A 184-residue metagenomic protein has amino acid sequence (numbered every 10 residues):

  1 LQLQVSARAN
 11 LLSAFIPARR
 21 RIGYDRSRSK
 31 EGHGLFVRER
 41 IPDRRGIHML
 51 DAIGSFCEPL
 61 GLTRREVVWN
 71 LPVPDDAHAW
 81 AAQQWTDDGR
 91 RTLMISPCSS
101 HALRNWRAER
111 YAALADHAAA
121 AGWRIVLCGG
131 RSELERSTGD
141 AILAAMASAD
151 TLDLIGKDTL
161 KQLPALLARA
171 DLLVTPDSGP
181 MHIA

Functional and structural regions predicted by a protein language model:
L1-I183: Catalytic machinery of carbohydrate-active enzymes, primarily nucleotide-sugar-dependent glycosyltransferases
